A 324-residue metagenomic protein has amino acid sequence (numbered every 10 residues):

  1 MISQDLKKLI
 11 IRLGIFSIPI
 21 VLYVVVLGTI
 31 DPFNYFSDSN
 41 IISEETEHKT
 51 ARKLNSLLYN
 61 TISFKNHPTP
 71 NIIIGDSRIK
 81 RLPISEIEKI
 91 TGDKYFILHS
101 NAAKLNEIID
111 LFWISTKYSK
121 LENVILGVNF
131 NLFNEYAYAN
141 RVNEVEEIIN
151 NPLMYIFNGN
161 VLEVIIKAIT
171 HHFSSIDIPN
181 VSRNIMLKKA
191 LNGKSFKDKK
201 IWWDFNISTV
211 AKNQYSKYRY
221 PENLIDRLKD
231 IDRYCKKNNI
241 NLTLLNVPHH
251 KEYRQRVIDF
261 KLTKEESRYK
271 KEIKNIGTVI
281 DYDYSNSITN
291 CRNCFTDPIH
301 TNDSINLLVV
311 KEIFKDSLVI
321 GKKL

Functional and structural regions predicted by a protein language model:
I11-D31: Hydrophobic membrane-insertion alpha-helices, especially the h-region of bacterial N-terminal signal peptides
T29-A51: Alpha-helical transmembrane signal-anchor/signal-peptide segments
T46-I72: Short extracytoplasmic
H67-I156: Membrane-embedded segments
I109-D110, P221-K229, F260-K271: Well-ordered, non-membrane alpha-helical segments in soluble/globular domains
V128, A137-N238, L318: Secreted/periplasmic serine-hydrolase-like ester/acetyl group-modifying domain
Y234-D259: Active-site segments of SGNH/GDSL-like serine hydrolases that catalyze O-acetyl group transfer/hydrolysis on lipids
F260, K264-L324: C-terminal regions of proteins
